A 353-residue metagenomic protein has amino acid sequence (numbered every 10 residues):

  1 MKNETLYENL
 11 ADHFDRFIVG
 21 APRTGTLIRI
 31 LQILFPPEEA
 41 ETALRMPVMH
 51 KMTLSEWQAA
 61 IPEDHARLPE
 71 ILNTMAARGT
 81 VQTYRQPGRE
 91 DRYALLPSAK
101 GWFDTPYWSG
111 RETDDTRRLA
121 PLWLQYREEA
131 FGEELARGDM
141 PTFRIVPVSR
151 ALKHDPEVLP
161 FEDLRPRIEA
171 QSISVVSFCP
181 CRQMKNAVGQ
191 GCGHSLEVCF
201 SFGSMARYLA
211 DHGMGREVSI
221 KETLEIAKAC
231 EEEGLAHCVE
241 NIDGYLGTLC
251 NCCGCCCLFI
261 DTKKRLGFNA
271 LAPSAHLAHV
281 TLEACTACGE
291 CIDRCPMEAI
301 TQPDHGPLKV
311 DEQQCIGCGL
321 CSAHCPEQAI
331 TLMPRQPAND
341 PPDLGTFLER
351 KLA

Functional and structural regions predicted by a protein language model:
M1-I28: Long, low-complexity, charged/polar intrinsically disordered regions in eukaryotic proteins
I33, E63, Y93, C238-L246 (+4 more regions): Ferredoxin-like iron-sulfur electron-transfer modules
L34-E39: Short helix-coil-helix linker/hinge
M49-I61: Short acidic, hydrophobic short linear motifs in intrinsically disordered regions
I61-A77: Short amphipathic alpha-helical interaction segments
A76-P87, I300-T301, I330-T331: A short, conserved structural fragment
R89-E128: Short, amphipathic alpha-helical interaction segments positioned at domain boundaries
E129-L277: Catalytic cores of enzyme domains
